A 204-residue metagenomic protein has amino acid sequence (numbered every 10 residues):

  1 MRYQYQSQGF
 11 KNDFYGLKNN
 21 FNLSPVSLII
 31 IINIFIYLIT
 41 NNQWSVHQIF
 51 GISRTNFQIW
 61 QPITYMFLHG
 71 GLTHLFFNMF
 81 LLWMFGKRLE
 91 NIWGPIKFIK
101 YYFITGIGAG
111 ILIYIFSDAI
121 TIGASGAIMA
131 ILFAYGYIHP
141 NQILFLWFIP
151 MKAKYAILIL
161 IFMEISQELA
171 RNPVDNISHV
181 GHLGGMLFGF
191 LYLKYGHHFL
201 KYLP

Functional and structural regions predicted by a protein language model:
M1-P204: A detector for small-residue-rich transmembrane helices and their helix-helix packing motifs
